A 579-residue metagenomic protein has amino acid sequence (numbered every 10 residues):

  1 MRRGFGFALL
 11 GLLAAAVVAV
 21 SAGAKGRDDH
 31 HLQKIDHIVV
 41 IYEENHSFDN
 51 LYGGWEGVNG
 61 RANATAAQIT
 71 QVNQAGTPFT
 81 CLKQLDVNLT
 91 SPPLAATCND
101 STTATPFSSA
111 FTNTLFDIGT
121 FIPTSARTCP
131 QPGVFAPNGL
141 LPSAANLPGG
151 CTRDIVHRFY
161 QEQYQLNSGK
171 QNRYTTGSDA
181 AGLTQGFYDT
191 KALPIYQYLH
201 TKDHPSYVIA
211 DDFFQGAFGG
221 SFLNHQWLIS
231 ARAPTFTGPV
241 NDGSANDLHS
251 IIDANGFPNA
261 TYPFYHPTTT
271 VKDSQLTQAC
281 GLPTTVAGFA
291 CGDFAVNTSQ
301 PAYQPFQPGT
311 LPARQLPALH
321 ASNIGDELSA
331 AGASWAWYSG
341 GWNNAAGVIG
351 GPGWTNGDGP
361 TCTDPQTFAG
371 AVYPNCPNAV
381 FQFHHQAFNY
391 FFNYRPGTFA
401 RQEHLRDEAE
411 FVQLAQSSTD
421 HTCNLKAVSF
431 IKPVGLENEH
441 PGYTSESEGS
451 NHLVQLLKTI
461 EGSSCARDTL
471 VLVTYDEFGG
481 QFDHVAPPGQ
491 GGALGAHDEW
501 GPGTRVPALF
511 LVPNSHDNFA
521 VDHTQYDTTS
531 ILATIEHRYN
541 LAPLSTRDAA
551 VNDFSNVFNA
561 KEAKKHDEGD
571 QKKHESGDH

Functional and structural regions predicted by a protein language model:
M1-G4: Positively charged n-region of N-terminal signal peptides that target proteins for export
F7-V17: Bacterial N-terminal signal peptides
A19-S21: N-terminal signal peptide c-region/cleavage motif recognized by signal peptidases
G23-H579: N-terminal pro-sequences and low-complexity stem/linker regions of secreted or lumenal proteins
